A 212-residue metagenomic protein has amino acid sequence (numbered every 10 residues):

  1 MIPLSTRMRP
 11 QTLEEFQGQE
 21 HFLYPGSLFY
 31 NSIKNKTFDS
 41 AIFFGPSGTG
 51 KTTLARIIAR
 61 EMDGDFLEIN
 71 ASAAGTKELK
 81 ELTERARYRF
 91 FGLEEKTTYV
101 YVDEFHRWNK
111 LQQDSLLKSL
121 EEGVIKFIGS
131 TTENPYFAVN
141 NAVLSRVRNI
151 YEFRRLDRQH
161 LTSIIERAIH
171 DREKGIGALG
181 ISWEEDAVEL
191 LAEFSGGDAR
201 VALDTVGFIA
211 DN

Functional and structural regions predicted by a protein language model:
M1-P46, R85, V206: Pre-Walker A (pre-P-loop) alpha-helix and adjacent loop at the N terminus of AAA/AAA+ ATPase modules, a conserved
I2, N31-I69, E84, L117-E122: Walker A/P-loop
F22-G26, G64-Y99, K110: Short glycine-rich substrate-engagement loop in P-loop NTPases that contacts/grips substrate
Y30, H106-S145: Conserved catalytic/switch belt of AAA+ P-loop NTPases
G64, N140-R154: A short helix-turn-beta junction within AAA+ P-loop NTPase domains corresponding to the substrate/partner-engaging
N70-S72, R148-T162: Conserved AAA+ ATPase "SRH/arginine-finger" region at the nucleotide-binding site
R146, H160-G177: Conserved AAA+ ATPase "sensor/coupling" helix adjacent to the nucleotide-binding pocket
E189-F194, R200-N212: C-terminal helical "lid" of AAA+/P-loop NTPase domains
